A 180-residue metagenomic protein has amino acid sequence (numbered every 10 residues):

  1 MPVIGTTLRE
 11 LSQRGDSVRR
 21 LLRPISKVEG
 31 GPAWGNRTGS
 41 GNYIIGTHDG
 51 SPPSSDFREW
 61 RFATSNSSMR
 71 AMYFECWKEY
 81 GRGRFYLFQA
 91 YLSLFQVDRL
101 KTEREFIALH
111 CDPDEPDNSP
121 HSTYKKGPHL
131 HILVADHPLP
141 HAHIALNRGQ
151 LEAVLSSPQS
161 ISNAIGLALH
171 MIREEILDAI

Functional and structural regions predicted by a protein language model:
M1-W60: N-terminal "first-domain core" detector
L8, Q13, V18, M69 (+3 more regions): Short, intrinsically disordered low-complexity segments
E10, E29, E59, E75 (+5 more regions): Glutamate identity and glutamate-enriched acidic tracts
G15-E29, Q96-D98, A168-A179: Hydrophobic, Leu/Ile/Phe/Ala-enriched alpha-helical segments that form helix-helix packing faces
T38-L100: Amphipathic, interaction-prone secondary-structure segments
R82-S157: An exposed acidic His-Trp-rich patch
L146-I180: Long, compositionally biased interface segments
